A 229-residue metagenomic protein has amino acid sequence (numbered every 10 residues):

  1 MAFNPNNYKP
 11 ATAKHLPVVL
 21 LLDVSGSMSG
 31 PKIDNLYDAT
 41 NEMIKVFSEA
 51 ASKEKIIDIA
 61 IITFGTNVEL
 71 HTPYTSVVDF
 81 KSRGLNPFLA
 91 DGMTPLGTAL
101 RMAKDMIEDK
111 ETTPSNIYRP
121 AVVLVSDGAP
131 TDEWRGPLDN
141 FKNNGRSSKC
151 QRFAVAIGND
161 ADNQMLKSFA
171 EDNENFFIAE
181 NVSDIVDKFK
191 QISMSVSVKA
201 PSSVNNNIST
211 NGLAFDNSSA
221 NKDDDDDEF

Functional and structural regions predicted by a protein language model:
N7-A11, E49-K53, E108-N116, N143-N144: Surface-exposed acidic, glycine-flexible loop patches that form ligand/cofactor-binding and adhesion interfaces
P10-P73, A121-V125: Von Willebrand factor
H15-L16, S148-Q151, D172-E174: Short glycine-/polar-rich loops that comprise or flank the Walker A/P-loop and associated switch/sensor motifs
S25-S27, N140-N143, I208-S209: Mixed-charge (Asp/Glu-Lys/Arg
D34, G128-F169: VWA/integrin I-like adhesion module and closely mimicked acidic/polar interface patches used
E69, D79-Y118, D132, Q151-Q164 (+1 more regions): Von Willebrand factor
G158, V182, V204-F229: Extended acidic, low-complexity intrinsically disordered regions
N159-N207: Von Willebrand factor A/integrin I-like adhesion domains
